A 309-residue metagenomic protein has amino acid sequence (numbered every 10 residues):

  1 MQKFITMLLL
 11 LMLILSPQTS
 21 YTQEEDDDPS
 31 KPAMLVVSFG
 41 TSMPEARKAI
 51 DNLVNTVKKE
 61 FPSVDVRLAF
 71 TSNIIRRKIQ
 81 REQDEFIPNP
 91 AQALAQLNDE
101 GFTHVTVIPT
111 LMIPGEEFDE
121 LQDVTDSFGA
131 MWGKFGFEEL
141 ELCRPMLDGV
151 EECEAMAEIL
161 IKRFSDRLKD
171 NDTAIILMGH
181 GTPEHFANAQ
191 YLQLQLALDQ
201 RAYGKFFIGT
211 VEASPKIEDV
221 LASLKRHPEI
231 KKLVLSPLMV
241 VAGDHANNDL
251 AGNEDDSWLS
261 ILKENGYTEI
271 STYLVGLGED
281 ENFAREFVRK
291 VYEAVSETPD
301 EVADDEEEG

Functional and structural regions predicted by a protein language model:
M1-F4: Positively charged n-region of N-terminal signal peptides that target proteins for export
T6-S16: Bacterial N-terminal signal peptides
Y21-S236, V240-G309: Extended amphipathic ligand-handling, pore-lining, and cofactor/metal-binding catalytic surfaces
